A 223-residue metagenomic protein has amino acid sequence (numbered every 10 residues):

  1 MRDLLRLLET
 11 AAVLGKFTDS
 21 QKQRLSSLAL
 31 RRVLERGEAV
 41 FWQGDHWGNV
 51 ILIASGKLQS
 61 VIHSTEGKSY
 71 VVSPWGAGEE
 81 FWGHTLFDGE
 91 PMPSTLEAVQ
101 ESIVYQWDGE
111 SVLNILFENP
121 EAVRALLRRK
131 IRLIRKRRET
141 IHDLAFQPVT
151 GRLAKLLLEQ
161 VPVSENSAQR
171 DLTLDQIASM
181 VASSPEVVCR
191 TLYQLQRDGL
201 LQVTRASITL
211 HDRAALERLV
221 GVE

Functional and structural regions predicted by a protein language model:
M1-R36, E80-F81, T85-F87: Cyclic nucleotide-binding regulatory module and flanking cytosolic helices
Q21, V71-R128: Cyclic-nucleotide recognition modules
G37, G48-V61, A77-E79: Glycine- and acidic-residue-biased ligand/ion/polar-headgroup-sensing regions
V40-D45: Short phosphate-coordinating micro-motif centered on Lys-Gly-acidic
L58-Y70: A short beta-strand-loop-beta hairpin characteristic of the jelly-roll/cupin
V99-Q100, F117-P185: Polybasic "coupling" helices that flank or enter modular domains
V149, L158-E223: Phosphate-/nucleic-acid-contacting segments
